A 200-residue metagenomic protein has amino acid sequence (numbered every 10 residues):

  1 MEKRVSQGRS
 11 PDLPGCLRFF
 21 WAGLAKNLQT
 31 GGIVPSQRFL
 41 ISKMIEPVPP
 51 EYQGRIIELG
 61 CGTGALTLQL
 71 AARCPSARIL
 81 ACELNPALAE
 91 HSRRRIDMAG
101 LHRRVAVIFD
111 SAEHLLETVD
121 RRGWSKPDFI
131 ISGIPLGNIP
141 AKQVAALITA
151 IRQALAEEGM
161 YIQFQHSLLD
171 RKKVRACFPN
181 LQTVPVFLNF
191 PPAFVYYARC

Functional and structural regions predicted by a protein language model:
L13-V48: Class I SAM-dependent methyltransferase Rossmann-like catalytic core, especially the SAM/SAH-binding loop
Q53-G62: Conserved class I S-adenosyl-L-methionine
G64-L68: Glycine-rich SAM-binding Motif I of class I
N85: Conserved SAM/SAH-binding beta-strand->alpha-helix loop
S92-R93: Conserved SAM-binding loop
A145-E157: A short glycine-rich, Lys/Arg-flanked "PGG" loop and its adjoining helix->strand segment in the class I
E158-Q165: Conserved beta-strand signature within the Rossmann-like core of class I S-adenosyl-L-methionine
V186-C200: Core SAM-dependent methyltransferase catalytic element
